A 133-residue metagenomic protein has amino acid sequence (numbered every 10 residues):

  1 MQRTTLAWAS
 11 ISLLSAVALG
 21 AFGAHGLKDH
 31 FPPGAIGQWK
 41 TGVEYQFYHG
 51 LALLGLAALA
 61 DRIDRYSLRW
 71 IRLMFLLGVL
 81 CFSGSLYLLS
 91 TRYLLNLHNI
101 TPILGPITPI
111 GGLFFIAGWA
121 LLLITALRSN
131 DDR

Functional and structural regions predicted by a protein language model:
M1-R133: Polytopic transmembrane helical bundles with strong interfacial aromatic enrichment
